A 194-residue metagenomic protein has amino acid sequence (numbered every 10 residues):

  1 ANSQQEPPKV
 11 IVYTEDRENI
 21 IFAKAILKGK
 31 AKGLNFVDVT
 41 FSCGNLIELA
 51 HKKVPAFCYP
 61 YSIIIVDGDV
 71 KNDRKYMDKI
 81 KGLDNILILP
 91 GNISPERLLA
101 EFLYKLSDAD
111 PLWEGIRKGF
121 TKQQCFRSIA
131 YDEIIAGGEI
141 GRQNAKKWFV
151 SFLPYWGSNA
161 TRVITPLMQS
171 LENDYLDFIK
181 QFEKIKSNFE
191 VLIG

Functional and structural regions predicted by a protein language model:
A1-D73: RecA-like P-loop NTPase motor core
N2-Q4, M77-K79, E172-Y175: Glycine-centered secondary-structure boundary/capping sites
P7-P8, P55, P60, P90 (+4 more regions): Proline-rich intrinsically disordered, low-complexity coils
I26, L98, F102, S170 (+1 more regions): Residues that form generic nucleotide/phosphate-binding pockets
D38-F41, L87-G91, R162-Q169: Short acidic-hydrophobic, aromatic-tinged amphipathic segments that line or gate anion-handling sites
V70-K147: Activity-critical C-terminal alpha-helical subdomain
R117-G194: Charge-biased C-terminal accessory regions appended to nucleic-acid-, cytoskeletal NTPase
